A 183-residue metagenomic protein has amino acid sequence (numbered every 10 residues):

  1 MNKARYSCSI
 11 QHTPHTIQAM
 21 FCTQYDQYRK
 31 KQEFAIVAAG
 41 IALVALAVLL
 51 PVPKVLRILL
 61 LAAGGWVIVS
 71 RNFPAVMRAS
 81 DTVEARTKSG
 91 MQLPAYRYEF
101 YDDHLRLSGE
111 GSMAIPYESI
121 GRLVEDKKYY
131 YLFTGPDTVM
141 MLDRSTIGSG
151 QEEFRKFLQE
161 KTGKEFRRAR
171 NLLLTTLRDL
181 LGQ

Functional and structural regions predicted by a protein language model:
M1-A45: N-terminal membrane-targeting/pre-transmembrane regions
L50-W66: Hydrophobic alpha-helical transmembrane segments
R71-A114: Conserved beta-hairpin
L105-L107, A114-Y130: Phosphoinositide-dependent membrane-docking surfaces
S112-A114, G121-L123, D137-M140, G148: Short, surface-exposed beta-strand-loop junctions and turns on beta-sheet-rich folds
Y129-Q183: A membrane-cytosol interface segment of integral membrane proteins
